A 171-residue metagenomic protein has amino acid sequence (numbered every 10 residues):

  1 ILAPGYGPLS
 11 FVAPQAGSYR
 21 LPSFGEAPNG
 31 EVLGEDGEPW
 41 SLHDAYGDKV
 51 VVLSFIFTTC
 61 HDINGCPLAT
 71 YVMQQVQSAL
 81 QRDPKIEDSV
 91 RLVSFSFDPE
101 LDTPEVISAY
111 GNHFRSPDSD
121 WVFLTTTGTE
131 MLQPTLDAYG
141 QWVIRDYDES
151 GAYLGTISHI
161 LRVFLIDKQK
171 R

Functional and structural regions predicted by a protein language model:
L2-D44, L68-S78: N-terminal "domain-start" segment that seeds a small globular fold
G25, K49, I56-T59, N64 (+3 more regions): Sec/Tat-exported extracytoplasmic proteins
G25-A27, A45-V52, E87-V90, D102 (+1 more regions): Extracytoplasmic
S41-V72, L92: Short active-site neighborhood of thiol/selenol oxidoreductases, capturing the structured segment around
L68-T135: Structural microenvironment flanking redox-active thiols in thiol-disulfide oxidoreductases
G128-R171: Thiol/disulfide oxidoreductase modules built on the thioredoxin-like
